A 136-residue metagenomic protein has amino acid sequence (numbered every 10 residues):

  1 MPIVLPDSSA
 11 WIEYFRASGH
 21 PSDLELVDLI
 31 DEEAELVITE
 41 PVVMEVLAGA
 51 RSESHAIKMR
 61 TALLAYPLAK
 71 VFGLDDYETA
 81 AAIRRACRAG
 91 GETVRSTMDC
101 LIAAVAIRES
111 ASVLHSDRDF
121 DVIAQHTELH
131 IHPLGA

Functional and structural regions predicted by a protein language model:
M1, E32-L36, A65-P67, I107-S112: Short active-site oxyanion
M1-I3, A103, I107-A136: Acidic, PIN/NYN-like endoribonuclease modules and their adjacent C-terminal/linker elements
M1-I38, A48-T61: Short, well-structured N-terminal submotif of metal-dependent ribonuclease cores
P6, I38, V71, L114-H115: Short beta-strand scaffold positions
S8, E40, S96-C100: Conserved glycosyltransferase catalytic-site signature
W11-I12, V43-V46, F120: A generic structural signal for short hydrophobic patches within well-formed alpha-helices
E25, T97, L101, D119: Amphipathic alpha-helical recognition patches that constitute DNA-binding helices
L68-L114: Active-site neighborhoods of divalent-metal-dependent phosphate/nucleic-acid chemistry enzymes
